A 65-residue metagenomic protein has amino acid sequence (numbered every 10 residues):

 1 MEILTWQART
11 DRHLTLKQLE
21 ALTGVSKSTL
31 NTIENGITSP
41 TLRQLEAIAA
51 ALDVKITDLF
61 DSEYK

Functional and structural regions predicted by a protein language model:
M1, R12, T38-T41: Flexible coil/turn residues that form the inter-helical turn or adjacent wing/linker of helix-turn-helix
I3-L22, A47: Short basic helix-loop element that most often maps to the first helix and adjoining turn of HTH DNA-binding modules
A8-R12, T32, A50, D58-K65: Short, charged recognition helix plus adjacent turn of helix-turn-helix-like nucleic-acid-binding domains
G24, R43-D58: DNA major-groove recognition helix of helix-turn-helix/homeodomain DNA-binding modules
V25-S39: Recognition helix of helix-turn-helix/homeodomain-like DNA-binding domains that insert into the DNA major groove
